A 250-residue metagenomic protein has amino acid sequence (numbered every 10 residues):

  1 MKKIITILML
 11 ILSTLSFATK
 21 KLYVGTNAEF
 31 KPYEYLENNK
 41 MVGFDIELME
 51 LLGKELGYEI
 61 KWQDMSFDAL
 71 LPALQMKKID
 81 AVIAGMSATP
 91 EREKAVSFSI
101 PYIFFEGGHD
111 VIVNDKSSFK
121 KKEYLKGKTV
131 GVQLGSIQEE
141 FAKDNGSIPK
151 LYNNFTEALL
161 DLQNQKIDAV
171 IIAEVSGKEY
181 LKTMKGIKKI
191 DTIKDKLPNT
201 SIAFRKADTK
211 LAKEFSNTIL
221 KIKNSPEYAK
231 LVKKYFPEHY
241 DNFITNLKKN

Functional and structural regions predicted by a protein language model:
M9-F17: Hydrophobic h-region of N-terminal signal peptides that target proteins for export in Gram-negative bacteria
T19-M86, K94: Extracytoplasmic small-molecule ligand-binding "clamshell" domains of the periplasmic binding protein/Venus flytrap
G25-F30, Q63-D68, K77-T89, D115 (+3 more regions): Beta->alpha turn/N-cap motifs
A28, F104-V113, K178-L220, E238-N250: Periplasmic-binding protein-like
I46-E55, K116-F119, E123-Y124, T129 (+2 more regions): Extended ligand-binding regions for polar small-molecule ligands
Y58, S87, I100-I148: A conserved helix-loop-strand patch within extracytoplasmic ligand-binding domains of the periplasmic binding
K61-L74, L134-G135, K150-N164, K196-P198: Short helix-initiation/N-cap motifs at beta->coil->alpha
P72, G85-A95, F141-D144, D168-K196: A ligand-binding cleft/hinge motif common to bilobed small-molecule-binding domains
